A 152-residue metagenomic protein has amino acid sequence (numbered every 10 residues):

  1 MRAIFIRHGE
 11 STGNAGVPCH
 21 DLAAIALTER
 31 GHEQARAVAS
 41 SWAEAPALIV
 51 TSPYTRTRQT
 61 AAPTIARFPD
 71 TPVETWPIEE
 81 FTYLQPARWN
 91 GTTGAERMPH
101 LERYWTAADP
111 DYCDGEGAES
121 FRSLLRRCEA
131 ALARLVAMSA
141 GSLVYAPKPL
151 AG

Functional and structural regions predicted by a protein language model:
A3-V73, C128: Active-site-proximal alpha-helix that buttresses catalytic centers in soluble enzyme cores
R7, P77, A146-P147: A secondary-structure boundary/capping signal
G9, D21, G31, A87 (+3 more regions): Glycine-centered flexibility sites
T12, R56-R58, F81-Y83, L150-G152: Short, active-site-adjacent cap segments at secondary-structure transitions
L22, D111-D114, G141: Short, flexible active-site loop motifs that bind/organize anionic cofactors or intermediates
T51-R58, A118-R126, K148-P149: An alpha-helix initiation/capping motif
R58, D70, E129-G152: Active-site-adjacent alpha-helix immediately C-terminal to a catalytic or transition-state-stabilizing loop
R67-A130: Phosphate-handling substructures
